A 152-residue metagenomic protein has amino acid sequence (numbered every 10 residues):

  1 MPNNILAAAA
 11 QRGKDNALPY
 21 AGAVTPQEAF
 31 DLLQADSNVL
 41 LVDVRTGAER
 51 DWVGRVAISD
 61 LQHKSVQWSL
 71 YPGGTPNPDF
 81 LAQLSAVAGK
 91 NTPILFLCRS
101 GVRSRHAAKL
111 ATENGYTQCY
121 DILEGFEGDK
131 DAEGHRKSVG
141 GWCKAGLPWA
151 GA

Functional and structural regions predicted by a protein language model:
M1-V39, G47-P93, S104-A152: Rhodanese-like catalytic fold shared by cysteine-dependent sulfurtransferases and DSP/PTP-type phosphatases
D43, G101: Conserved G/P- and acidic residue-centered "switch" motifs that form tight phosphate/ATP-binding loops in soluble
F96-L97: Short, surface-exposed ligand- or partner-binding patches at beta-edge/loop junctions that are enriched in aromatics
